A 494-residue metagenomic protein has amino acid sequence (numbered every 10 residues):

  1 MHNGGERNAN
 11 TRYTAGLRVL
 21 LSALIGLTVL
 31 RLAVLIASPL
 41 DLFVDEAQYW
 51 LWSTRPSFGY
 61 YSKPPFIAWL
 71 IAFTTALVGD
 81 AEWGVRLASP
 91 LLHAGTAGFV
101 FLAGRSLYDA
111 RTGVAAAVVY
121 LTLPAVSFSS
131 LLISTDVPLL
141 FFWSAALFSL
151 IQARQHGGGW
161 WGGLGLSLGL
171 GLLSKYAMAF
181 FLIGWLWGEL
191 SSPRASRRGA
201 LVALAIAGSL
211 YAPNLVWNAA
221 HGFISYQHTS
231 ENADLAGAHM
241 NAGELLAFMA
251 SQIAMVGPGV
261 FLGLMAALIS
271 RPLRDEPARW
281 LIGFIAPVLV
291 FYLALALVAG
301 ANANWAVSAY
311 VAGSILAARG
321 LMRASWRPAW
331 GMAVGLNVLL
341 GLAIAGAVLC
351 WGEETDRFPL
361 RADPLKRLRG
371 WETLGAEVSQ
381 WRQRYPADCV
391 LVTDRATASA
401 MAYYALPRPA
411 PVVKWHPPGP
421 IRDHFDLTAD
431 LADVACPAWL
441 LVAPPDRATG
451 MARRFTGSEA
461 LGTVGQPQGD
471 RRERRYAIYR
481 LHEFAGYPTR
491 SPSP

Functional and structural regions predicted by a protein language model:
H2-G4, N10, R18, V100-T122 (+1 more regions): Transmembrane-helix signature of polytopic, membrane-embedded enzymes that assemble or transfer cell-envelope glycans
N8-N10, R105-R111, A146-W161, A266-L273: Membrane-interface transmembrane helices that cradle and orient dolichyl/undecaprenyl
L24-L27, A116-P124, L168, L172: Short helix- or helix-capping micro-motifs that position conserved polar/aromatic residues at function-defining sites
L87-L107, A145: Transmembrane-helix motifs of polytopic, lipid-linked glycan transferases
F99, V119, P138-Q155, G163-S167 (+1 more regions): Specific aromatic-rich, kink-prone transmembrane helix
A125-L139: Short acidic/glycine- and proline-prone juxtamembrane loop motifs at membrane-interface regions of multi-pass membrane
F181-P277, F284, V288-L293, A299: Transmembrane-lumen/periplasm boundary regions of multi-pass, lipid-linked membrane glycan transferases
A303, R327-P386, R395-P411, H416-D423 (+2 more regions): Membrane-proximal, lumen/periplasm-facing interface regions of secretory-pathway glyco- and lipid-modifying enzymes
